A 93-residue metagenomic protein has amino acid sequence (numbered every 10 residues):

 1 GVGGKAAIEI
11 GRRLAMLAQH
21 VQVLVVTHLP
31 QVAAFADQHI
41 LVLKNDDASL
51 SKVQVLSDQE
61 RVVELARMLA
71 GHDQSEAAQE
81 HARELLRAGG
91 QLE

Functional and structural regions predicted by a protein language model:
G4-E93: C-terminal lobe/lid and adjacent interdomain/linker elements of RecA-like ASCE P-loop ATPase modules
